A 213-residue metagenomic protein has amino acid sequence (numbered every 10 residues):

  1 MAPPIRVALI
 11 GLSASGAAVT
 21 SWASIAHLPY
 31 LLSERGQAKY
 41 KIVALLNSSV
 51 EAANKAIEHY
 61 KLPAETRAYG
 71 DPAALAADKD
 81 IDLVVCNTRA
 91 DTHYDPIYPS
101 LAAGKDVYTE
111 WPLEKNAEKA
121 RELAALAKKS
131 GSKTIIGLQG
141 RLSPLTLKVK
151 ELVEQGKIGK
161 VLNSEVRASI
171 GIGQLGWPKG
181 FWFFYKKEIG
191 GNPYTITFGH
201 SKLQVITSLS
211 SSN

Functional and structural regions predicted by a protein language model:
M1-L62: N-terminal Rossmann-like dinucleotide-binding module
P3-I5, S132, G159-L162: Nucleotide donor/acceptor-binding cores
S13-G16, T20, G140-N213: Predominantly a Rossmann-like dinucleotide-binding segment in NAD(P)-dependent oxidoreductases
K39-A44, E65, D82-V84, N192: Short active-site oxyanion
E65-D71: Conserved SAM-binding strand-loop segment of SAM-dependent methyltransferases
D78-D80: Alpha-helix C-terminal capping/helix-to-coil transition sites in glycosyltransferase folds
L83, R89-L142, G156: Beta-strand-loop-alpha-helix segment that lines the small-molecule cofactor/substrate pocket of alpha/beta enzymes
